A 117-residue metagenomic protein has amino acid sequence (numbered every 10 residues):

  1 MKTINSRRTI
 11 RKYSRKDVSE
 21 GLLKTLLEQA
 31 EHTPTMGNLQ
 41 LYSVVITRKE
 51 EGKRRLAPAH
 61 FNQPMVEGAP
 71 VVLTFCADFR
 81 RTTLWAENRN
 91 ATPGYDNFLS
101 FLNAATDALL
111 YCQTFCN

Functional and structural regions predicted by a protein language model:
M1-N117: Acidic, surface-exposed loops and disordered segments
